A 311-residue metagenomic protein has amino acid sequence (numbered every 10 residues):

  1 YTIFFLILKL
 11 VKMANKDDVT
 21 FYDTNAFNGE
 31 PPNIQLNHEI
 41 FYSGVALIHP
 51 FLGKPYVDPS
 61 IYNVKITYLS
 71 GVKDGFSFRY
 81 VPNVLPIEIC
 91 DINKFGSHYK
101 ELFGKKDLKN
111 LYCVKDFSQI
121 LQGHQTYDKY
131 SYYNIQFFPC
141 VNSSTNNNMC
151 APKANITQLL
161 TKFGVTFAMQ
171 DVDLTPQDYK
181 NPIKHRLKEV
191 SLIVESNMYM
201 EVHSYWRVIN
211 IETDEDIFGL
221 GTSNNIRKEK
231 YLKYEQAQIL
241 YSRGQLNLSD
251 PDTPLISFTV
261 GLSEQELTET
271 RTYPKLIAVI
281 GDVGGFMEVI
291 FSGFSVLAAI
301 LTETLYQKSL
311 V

Functional and structural regions predicted by a protein language model:
Y1-V311: Non-transmembrane functional regions of membrane and envelope proteins
